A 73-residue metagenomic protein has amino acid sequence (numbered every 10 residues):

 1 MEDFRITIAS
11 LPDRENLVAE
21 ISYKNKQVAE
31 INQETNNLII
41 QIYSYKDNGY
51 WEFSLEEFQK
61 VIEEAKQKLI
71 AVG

Functional and structural regions predicted by a protein language model:
M1-E20: Negatively charged, low-complexity tracts enriched in Asp/Glu with abundant Ser/Thr
D3-T7, N37, S54, K66: Poly-acidic low-complexity segments
N16-D47: A short, structured beta-strand/loop element
Q41-G73: Mixed-charge, Lys/Arg-enriched low-complexity segments
